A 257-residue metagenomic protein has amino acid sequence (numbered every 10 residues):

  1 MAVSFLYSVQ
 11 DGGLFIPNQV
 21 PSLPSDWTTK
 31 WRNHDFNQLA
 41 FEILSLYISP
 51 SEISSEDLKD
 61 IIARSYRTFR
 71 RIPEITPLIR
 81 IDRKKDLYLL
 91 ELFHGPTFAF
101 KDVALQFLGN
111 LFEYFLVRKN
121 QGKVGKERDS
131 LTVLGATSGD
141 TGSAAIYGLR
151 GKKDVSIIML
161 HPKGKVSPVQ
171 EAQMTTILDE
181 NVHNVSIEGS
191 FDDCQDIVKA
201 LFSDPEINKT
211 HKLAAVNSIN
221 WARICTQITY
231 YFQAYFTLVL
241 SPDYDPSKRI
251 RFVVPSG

Functional and structural regions predicted by a protein language model:
M1-S256: PLP-dependent amino-acid enzyme catalytic core
